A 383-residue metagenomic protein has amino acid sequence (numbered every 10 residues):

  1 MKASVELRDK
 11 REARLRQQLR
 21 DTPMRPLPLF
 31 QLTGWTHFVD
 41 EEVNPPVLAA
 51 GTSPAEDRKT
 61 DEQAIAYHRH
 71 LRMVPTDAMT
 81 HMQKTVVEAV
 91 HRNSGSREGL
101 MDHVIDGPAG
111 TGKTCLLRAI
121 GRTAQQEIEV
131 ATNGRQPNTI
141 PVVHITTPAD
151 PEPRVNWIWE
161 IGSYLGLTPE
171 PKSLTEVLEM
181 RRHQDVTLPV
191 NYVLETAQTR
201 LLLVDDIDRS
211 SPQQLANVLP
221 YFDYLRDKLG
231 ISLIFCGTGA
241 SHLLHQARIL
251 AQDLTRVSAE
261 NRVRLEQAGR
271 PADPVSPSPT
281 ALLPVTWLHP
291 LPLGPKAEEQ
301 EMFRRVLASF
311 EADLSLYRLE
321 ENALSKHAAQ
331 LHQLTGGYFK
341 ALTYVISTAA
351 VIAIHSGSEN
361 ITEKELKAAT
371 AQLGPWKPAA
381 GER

Functional and structural regions predicted by a protein language model:
M1-G51, R270-P284, P292-R383: C-terminal alpha-helical "lid" subdomain
D40-A50, P54-R58, P153-E160, L167-S232 (+5 more regions): Mid-core helix/loop region of P-loop NTP-binding domains shared across ATPases and GTPases
H68-H91: N-terminal pre-Walker A segment at the start of P-loop NTPase domains
E98-A119: Walker A/P-loop nucleotide-binding motif
T123-G134, L167-T168: Post-Walker A helix-loop "phosphate-sensing" segment adjacent to the P-loop in P-loop NTPases
V142-P151: A short hydrophobic beta-strand->loop->alpha-helix junction that borders the nucleotide-binding pocket of P-loop NTPases
S210, Q214, L225-D273, W287: Sensor-1/coupling segment of RecA-like P-loop NTPase cores
